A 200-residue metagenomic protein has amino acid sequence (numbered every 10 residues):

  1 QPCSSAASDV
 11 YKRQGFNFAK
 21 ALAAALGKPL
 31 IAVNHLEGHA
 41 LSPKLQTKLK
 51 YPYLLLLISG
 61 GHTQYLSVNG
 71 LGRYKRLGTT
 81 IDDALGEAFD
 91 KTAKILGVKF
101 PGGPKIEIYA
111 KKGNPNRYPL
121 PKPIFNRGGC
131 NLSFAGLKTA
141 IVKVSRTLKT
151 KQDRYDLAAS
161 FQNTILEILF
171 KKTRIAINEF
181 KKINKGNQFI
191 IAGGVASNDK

Functional and structural regions predicted by a protein language model:
Q1-A7, Y11: Single conserved hydrophobic/aromatic residue that forms the stacking wall/gate of nucleotide- or nucleobase-binding
F18-V33, N178: Nucleotide and nucleotide-moiety/phosphate-recognizing core
L30-H35, G102, I191: General beta-strand structural signal in soluble alpha/beta enzymes
A32-L54: Conserved phosphate-binding catalytic cores of ATP/NTP-utilizing and phosphoryl-transfer enzymes
L55, T63-S67: Short beta-strand scaffold segments in enzyme catalytic cores
G70-N114, K138-T139, K143-L148: Glycine-rich phosphate-binding loop plus the immediately following alpha-helix
E107-F189, V195-K200: A contiguous, well-structured pocket-lining segment that forms one wall/lid of small-molecule binding clefts in soluble
